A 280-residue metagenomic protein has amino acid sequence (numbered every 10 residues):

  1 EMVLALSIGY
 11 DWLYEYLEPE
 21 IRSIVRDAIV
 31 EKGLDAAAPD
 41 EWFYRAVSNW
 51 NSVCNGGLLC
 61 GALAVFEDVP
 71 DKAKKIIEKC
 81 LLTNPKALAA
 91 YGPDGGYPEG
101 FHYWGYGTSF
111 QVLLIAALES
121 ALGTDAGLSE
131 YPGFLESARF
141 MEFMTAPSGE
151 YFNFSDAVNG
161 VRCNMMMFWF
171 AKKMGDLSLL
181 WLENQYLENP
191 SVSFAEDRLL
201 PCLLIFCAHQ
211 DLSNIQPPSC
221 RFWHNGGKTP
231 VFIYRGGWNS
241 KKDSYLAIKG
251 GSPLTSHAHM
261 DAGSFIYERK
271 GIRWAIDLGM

Functional and structural regions predicted by a protein language model:
E1-E150, A157-V158: Aromatic-lined, polymer-binding surfaces characteristic of secreted/periplasmic polysaccharide-degrading enzymes
V65, Y106-I276: Carbohydrate-active enzyme catalytic cores, enriched for enzymes that act on polyanionic acidic polysaccharides
G279-M280: Residue-level structural signal for beta-strand termini and adjacent loop
